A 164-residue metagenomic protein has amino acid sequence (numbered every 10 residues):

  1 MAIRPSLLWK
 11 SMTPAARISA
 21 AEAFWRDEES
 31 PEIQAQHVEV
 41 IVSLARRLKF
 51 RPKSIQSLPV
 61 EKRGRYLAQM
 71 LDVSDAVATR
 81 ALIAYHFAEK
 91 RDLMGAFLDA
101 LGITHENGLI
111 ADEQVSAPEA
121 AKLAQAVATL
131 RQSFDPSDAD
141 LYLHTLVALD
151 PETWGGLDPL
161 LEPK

Functional and structural regions predicted by a protein language model:
M1-I3, G102, E162-K164: Short intrinsically disordered terminal tails
A2-H37: Charged, amphipathic alpha-helical stretches
R4-W9, R51-S54, G156: Short, solvent-exposed coil/turn linker segments
D27-V147: Acidic, low-complexity, intrinsically disordered interaction modules
W154-K164: Short, charged, intrinsically disordered terminal tails
